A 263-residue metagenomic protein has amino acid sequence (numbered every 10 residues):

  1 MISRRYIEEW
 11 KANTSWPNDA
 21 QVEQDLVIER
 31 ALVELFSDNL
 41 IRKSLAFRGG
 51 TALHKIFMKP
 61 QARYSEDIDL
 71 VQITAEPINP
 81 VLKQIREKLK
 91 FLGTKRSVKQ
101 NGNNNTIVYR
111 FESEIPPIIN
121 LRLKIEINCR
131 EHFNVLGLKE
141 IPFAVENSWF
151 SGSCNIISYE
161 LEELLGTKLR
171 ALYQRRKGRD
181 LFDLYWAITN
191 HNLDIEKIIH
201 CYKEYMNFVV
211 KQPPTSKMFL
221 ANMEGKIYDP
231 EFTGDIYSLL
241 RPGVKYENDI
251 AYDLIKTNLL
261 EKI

Functional and structural regions predicted by a protein language model:
M1-L45, I56-R63, I68, Q72-I263: Structured mid-to-C-terminal alpha-helical surface segments
F47-A52: Glycine-rich beta-strand-to-loop/alpha-helix junction loops that act as flexible
